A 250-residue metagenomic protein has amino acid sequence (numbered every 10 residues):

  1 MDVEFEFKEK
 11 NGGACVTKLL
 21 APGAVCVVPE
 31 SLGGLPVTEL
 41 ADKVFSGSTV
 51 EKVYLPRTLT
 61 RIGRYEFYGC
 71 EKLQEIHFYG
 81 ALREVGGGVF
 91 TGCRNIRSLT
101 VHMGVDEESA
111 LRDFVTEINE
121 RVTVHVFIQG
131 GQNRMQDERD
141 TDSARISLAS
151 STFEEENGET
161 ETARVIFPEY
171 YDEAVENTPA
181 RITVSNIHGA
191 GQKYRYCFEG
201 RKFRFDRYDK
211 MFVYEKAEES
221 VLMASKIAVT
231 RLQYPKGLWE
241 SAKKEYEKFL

Functional and structural regions predicted by a protein language model:
M1-G13, L20-T38, S48-R61, E71-E84 (+6 more regions): Structural signature of tandem-repeat unit edges
